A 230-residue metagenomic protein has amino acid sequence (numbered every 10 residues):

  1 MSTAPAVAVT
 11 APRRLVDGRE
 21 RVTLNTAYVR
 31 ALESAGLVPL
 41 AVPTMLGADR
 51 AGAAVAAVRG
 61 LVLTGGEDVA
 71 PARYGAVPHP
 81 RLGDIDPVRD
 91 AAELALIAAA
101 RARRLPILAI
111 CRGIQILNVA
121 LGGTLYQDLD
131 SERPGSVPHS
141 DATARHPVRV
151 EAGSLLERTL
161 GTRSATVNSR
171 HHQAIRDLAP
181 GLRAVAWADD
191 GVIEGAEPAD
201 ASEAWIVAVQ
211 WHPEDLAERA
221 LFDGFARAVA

Functional and structural regions predicted by a protein language model:
M1-L108, N118-V119, Y126, D130-L160 (+4 more regions): N-terminal beta1-alpha1 cap of cysteine-dependent amidohydrolase-like domains
C111: Conserved G/P- and acidic residue-centered "switch" motifs that form tight phosphate/ATP-binding loops in soluble
I114: The feature captures the ABC ATPase H-loop/switch
V207-W211: Active-site-proximal beta-strand elements of phosphoester/diester hydrolases
